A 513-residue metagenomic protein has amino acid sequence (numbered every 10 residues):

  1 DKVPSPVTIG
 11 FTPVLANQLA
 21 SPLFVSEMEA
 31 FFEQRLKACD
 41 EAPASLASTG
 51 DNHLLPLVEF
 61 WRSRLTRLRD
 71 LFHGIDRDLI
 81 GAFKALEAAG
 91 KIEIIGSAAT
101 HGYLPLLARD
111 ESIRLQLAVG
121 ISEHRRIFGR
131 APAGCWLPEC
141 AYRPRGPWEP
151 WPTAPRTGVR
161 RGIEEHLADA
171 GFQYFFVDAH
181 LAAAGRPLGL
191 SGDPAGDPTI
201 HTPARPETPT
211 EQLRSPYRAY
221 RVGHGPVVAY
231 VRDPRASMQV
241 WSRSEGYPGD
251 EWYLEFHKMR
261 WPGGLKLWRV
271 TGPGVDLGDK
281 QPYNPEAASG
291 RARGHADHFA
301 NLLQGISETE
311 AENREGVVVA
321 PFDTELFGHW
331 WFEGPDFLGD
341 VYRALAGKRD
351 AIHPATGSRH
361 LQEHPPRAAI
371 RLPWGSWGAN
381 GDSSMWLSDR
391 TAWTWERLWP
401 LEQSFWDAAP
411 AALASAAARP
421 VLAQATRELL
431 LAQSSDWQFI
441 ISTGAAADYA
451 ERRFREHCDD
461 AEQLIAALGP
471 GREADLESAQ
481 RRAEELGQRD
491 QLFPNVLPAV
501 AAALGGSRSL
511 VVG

Functional and structural regions predicted by a protein language model:
D1-L55, S63-T66, S191-G513: Active-site and substrate-binding clefts of carbohydrate-active enzymes
K2-V3, R77-I95, H124-F128, A168 (+1 more regions): Acidic (Asp/Glu)-rich catalytic clusters
V7-I9, I94-S97, A133, Y174-V177 (+2 more regions): Hydrophobic faces of well-ordered beta-strands that scaffold small-molecule active sites in alpha/beta enzyme cores
G10-L15, A98, G134-A141, H180-L181 (+1 more regions): Short, solvent-exposed turn/loop segments enriched in Gly/Ser/Thr/Pro and often Arg
L15-N17, F72-D76, Y103-I113, P138-G146 (+3 more regions): Acidic-and-aromatic substrate-binding clefts and catalytic sites of carbohydrate-active enzymes
F32-A88, I94-A108: Active-site-proximal, glycine-rich beta->alpha crossover segments in alpha/beta enzymes that shape flexible
I113-A141, V222, L302-P321: CE4/NodB-like, metal-dependent polysaccharide N-deacetylase domain that modifies extracellular/periplasmic N-acetylated
Q116-L117, E123-H124, A133-G134, C140 (+3 more regions): Extended, regular secondary-structure scaffolds
